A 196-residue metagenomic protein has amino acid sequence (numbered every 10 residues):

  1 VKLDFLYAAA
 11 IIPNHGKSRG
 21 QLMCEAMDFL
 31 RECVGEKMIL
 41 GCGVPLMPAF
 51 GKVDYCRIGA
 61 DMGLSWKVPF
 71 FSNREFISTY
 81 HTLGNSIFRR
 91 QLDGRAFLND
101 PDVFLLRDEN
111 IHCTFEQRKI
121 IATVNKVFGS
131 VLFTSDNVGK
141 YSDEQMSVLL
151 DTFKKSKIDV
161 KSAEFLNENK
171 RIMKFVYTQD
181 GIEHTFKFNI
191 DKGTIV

Functional and structural regions predicted by a protein language model:
V1-L3, L30: Conserved catalytic-core segments centered on acid/base and nucleophilic motifs
L3-A8, G41: Conserved beta-strand positions
L6-L22: The substrate-binding groove and active-site-proximal loops of carbohydrate-active enzymes, especially glycoside
Q21, E25-K140: Glycan-recognition surfaces
K119-I121, N125-F133, F165-V196: Carbohydrate-binding surface patches
S147, T152, K157, N169-M173: Conserved catalytic/binding loops enriched for acidic/polar residues
